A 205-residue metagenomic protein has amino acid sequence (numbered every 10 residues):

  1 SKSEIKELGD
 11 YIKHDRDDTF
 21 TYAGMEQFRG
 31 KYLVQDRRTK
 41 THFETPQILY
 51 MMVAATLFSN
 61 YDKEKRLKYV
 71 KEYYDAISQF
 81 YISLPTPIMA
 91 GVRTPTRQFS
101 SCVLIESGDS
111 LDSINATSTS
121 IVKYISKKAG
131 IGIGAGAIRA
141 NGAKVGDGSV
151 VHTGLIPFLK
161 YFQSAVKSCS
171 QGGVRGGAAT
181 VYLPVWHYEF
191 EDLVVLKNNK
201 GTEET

Functional and structural regions predicted by a protein language model:
S1-T205: Extended catalytic cores of very large enzyme megasubunits
